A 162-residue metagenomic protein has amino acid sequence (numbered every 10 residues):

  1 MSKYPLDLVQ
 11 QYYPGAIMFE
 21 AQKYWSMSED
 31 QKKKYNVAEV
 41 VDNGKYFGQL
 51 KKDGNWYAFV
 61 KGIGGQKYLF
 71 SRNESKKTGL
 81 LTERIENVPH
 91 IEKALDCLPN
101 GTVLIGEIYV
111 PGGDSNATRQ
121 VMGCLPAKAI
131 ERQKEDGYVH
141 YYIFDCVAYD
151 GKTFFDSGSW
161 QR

Functional and structural regions predicted by a protein language model:
M1-L69: RNA/tRNA-interacting regions in translation and RNA-turnover enzymes
A38-R162: Covalent nucleotidyltransferase
